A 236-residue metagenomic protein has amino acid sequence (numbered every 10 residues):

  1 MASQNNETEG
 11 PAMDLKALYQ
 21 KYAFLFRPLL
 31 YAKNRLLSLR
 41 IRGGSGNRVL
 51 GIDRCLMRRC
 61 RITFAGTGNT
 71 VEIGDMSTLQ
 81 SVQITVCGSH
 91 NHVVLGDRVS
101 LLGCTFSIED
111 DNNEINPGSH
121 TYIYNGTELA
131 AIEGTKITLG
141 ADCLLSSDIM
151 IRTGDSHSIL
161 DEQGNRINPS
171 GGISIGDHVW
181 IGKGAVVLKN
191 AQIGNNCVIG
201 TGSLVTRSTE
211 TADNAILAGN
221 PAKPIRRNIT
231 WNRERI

Functional and structural regions predicted by a protein language model:
M1-T70, G74-M76, D142, D148 (+6 more regions): Terminal amphipathic alpha-helical/low-complexity segments used for targeting or macromolecular assembly
I62-A191, S203, S208, N220 (+1 more regions): Flexible, glycine/small-residue-enriched loop-and-beta-strand segment within the central core of proteins
